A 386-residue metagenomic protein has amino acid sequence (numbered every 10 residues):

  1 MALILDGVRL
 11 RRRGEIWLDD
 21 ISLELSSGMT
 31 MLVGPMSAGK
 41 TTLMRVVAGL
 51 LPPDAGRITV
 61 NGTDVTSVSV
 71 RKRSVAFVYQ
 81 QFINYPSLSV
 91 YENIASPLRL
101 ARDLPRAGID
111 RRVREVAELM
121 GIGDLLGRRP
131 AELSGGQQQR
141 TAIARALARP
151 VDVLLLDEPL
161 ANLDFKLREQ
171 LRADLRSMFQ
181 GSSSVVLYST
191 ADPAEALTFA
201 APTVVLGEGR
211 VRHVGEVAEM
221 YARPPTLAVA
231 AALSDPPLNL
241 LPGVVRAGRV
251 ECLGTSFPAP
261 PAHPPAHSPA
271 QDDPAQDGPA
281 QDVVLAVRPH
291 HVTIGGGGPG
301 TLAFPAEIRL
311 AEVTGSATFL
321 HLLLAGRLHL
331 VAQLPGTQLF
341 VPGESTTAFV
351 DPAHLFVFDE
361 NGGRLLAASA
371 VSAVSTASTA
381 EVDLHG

Functional and structural regions predicted by a protein language model:
M1-L5, R9-D20, S67-S69: A short, flexible loop at the N-terminus of ABC-type nucleotide-binding domains that lies
R13, L25, P35, R249-G386: Non-catalytic connector elements of ABC transporters
T30-L32: Short beta-strand immediately N-terminal to the Walker A/P-loop
T41-M44, R140-T141: ABC ATPase nucleotide-binding domain helices that frame the ATP-binding cleft
A48: Helix-to-loop junction immediately C-terminal to a conserved catalytic motif
D54-R57, E208, L355: Conserved coupling/switch loops of ABC nucleotide-binding domains, chiefly the family-specific signature
G56-D64: Conserved ABC transporter NBD signature motif
S74, N84-A228: ABC ATPase nucleotide-binding domains
